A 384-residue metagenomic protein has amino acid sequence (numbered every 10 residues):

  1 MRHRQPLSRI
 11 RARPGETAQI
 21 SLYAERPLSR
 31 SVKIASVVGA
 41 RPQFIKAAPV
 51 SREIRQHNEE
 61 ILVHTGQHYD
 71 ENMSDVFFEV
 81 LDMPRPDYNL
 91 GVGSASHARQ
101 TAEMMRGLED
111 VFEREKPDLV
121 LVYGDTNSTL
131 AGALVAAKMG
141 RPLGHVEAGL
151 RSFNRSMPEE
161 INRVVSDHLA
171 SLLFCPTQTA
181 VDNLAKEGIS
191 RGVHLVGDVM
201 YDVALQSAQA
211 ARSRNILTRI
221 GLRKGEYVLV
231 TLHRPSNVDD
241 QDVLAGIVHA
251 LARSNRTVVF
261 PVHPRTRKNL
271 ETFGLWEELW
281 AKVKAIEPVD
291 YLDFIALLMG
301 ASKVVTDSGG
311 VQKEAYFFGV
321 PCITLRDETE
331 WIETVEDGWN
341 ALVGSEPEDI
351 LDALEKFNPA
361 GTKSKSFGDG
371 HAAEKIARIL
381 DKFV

Functional and structural regions predicted by a protein language model:
L22-G66: N-terminal subdomain of nucleotide-sugar transferases
A35-V38, F44-E53, F77, N89-G188: Active-site and donor-binding regions of nucleotide-sugar-utilizing enzymes
H68-N72, G91, L169-D242, V343: A nucleotide-sugar donor-handling region in carbohydrate enzymes
H68-P84: N-terminal beta-loop-helix "entrance" segment that forms/cooperates in small-molecule cofactor or anionic ligand
D70, D75, R212-G300: Donor-nucleotide binding loops and adjacent catalytic segments primarily of GT-B fold Leloir glycosyltransferases
F78, T179, A341-V384: Leloir-type glycosyltransferase catalytic cores
V111-D118, L222-R223, G300, F383: Glycine-rich phosphate-binding loop signature in dinucleotide/nucleotide-binding domains
V122-Y123, H145-V146, L173, I295-T334: A donor-sugar binding/catalytic signature common to diverse glycosyltransferases and related nucleotide-sugar
